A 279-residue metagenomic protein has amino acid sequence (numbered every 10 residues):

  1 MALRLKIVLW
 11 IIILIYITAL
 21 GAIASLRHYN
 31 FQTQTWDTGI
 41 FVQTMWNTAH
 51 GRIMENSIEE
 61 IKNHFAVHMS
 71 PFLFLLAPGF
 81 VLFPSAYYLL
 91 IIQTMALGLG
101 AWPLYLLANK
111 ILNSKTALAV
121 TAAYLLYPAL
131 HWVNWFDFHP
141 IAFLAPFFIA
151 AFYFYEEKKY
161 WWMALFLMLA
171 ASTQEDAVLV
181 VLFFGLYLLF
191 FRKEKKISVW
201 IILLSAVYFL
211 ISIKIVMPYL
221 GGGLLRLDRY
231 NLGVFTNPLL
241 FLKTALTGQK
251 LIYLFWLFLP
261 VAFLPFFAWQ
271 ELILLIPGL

Functional and structural regions predicted by a protein language model:
M1-G21, N109, I197-I201: Start-transfer (signal-anchor) and selected internal transmembrane alpha helices of multi-pass inner/ER membrane
A22, I40-F65, P71-F72: Extracytosolic helix-loop segments that constitute the early lumenal/periplasmic catalytic or substrate-binding loops
I23, D37, E194-P277: Membrane-lumen/periplasm interface segments of specific transmembrane helices in polyprenyl phosphate-linked
H50, P71-I92, S114, K243-K250: Juxtamembrane segments of multi-pass membrane glycosylation machinery that transfer sugars from lipid-linked donors
P78, Y87-I111, A150: Transmembrane-helix motifs of polytopic, lipid-linked glycan transferases
P103-L106, A123, W132-N134, P140-L167 (+1 more regions): Specific aromatic-rich, kink-prone transmembrane helix
A117-P128, L167, A171: Short helix- or helix-capping micro-motifs that position conserved polar/aromatic residues at function-defining sites
M163-S172, D176-F190, S198-I202, I273-L274: Transmembrane-embedded, aromatic-rich helix segments that form part of the hydrophobic channel/pocket engaging
